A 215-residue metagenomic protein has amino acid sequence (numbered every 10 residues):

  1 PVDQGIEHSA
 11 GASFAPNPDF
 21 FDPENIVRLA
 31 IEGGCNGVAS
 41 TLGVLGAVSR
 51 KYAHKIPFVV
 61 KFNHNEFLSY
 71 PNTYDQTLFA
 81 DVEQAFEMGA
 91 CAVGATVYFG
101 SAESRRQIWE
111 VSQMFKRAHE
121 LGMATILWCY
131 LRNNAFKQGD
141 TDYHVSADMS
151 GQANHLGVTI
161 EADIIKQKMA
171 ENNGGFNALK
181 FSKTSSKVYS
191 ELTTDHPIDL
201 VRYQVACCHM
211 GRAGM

Functional and structural regions predicted by a protein language model:
D3-G214: Alpha/beta enzyme core
